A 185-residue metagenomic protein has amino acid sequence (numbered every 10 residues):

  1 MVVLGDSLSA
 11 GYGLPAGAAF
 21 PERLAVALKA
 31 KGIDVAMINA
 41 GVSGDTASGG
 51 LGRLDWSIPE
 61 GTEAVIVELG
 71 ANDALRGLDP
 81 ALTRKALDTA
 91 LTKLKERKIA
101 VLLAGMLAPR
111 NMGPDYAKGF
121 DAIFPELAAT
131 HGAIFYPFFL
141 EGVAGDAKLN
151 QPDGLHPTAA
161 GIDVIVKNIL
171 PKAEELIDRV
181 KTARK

Functional and structural regions predicted by a protein language model:
M1-S43, R53-G61: Serine-esterase "nucleophile elbow" of acetyl-processing enzymes
V26, I33, G49-K185: Alpha-helical cap/lid subdomain in secreted, periplasmic, or secretory-pathway luminal O-acyl-processing enzymes
G44-S48: Acidic-and-aromatic substrate-binding clefts and catalytic sites of carbohydrate-active enzymes
